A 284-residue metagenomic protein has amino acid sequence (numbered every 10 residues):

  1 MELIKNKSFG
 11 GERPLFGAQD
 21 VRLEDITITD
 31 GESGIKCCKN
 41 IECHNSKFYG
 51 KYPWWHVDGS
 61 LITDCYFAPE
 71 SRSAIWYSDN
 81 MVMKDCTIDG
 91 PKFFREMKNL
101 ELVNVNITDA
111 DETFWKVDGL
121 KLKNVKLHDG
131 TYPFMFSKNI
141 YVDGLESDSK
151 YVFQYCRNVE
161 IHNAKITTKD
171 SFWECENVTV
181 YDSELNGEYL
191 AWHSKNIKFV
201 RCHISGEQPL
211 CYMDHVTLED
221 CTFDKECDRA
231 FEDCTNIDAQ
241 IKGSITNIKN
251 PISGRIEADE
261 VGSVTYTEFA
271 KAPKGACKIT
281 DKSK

Functional and structural regions predicted by a protein language model:
M1-K284: Long, distal/terminal scaffolding or interaction modules with repetitive or compositionally biased sequence
